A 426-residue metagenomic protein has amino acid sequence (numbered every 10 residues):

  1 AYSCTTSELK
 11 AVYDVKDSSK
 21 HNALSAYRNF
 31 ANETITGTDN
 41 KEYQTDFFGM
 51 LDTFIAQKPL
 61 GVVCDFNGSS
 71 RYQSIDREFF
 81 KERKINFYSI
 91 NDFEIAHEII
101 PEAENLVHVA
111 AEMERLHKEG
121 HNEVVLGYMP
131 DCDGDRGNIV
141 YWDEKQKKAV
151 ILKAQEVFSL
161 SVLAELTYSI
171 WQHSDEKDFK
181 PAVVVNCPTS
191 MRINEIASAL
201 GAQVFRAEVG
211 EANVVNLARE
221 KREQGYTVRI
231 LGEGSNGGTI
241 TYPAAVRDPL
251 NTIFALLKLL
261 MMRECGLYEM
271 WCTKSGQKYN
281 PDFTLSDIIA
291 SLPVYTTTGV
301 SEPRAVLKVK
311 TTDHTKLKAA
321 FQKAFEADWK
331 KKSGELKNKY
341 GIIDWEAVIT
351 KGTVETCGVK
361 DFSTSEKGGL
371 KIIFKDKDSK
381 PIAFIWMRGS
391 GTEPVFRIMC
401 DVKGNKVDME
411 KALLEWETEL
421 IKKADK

Functional and structural regions predicted by a protein language model:
A1, A23, Y27-E42, L51-D52 (+10 more regions): Structural signal for hydrophobic packing residues in well-ordered secondary-structure cores of soluble enzyme domains
A1, I75-R77, D135-E156, I193: Short Gly/Thr/Asp-enriched flexible loops that form oxyanion-binding sites at enzyme active sites
A1-A23, L152-K177, C265, E269: Ser/Thr/Gly-rich flexible loops in soluble cytosolic domains mediating phosphotransfer, phosphorylation
A1-G120: Gly/Ser/Thr-enriched, mixed-charge loops and adjacent short helices that form phosphate/oxyanion-binding elements
Y2-C4, S89, M129-R136, L231-G232: Core alpha/beta catalytic barrel or barrel-like domain that forms the active/cofactor pocket in diverse metabolic
I90-I95, A154-F158, E208-N213: Short, acidic/turn-prone active-site loops that include or flank metal/cofactor- and phosphate-binding residues
N105-M129, V162, M191, G210-A212 (+1 more regions): Phosphate/diphosphate-binding loops
L126, P130-C132, W142, K147-V150 (+4 more regions): Phosphate-binding and adjacent anionic-ligand microenvironments
